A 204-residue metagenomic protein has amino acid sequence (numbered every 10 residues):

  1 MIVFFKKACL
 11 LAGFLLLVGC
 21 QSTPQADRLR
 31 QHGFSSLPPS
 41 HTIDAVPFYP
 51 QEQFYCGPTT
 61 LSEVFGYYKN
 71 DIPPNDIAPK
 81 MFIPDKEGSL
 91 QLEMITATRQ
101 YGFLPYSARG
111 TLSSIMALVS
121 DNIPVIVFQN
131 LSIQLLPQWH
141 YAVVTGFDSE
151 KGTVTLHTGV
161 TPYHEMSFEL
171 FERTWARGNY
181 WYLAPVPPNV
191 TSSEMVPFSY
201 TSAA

Functional and structural regions predicted by a protein language model:
M1-V18: Sec-dependent bacterial lipoprotein signal peptides
C20-G88, L131-S132, E150, P197: Active-site-adjacent structural segments surrounding the nucleophilic cysteine of cysteine proteases and isopeptidases
Q21-L29, S149-A204: Noncatalytic regulatory segments and standalone regulatory/sensor domains
E63, T96, M116-A117, R173: Surface-exposed charge patches
A78-S113: Mid-chain, structured segments of secreted extracytoplasmic proteins
R99, V119, A176: Anion (oxyanion) recognition and catalysis
L104, A108-H157: Active-site-adjacent substructure of cysteine-protease-like catalytic cores
